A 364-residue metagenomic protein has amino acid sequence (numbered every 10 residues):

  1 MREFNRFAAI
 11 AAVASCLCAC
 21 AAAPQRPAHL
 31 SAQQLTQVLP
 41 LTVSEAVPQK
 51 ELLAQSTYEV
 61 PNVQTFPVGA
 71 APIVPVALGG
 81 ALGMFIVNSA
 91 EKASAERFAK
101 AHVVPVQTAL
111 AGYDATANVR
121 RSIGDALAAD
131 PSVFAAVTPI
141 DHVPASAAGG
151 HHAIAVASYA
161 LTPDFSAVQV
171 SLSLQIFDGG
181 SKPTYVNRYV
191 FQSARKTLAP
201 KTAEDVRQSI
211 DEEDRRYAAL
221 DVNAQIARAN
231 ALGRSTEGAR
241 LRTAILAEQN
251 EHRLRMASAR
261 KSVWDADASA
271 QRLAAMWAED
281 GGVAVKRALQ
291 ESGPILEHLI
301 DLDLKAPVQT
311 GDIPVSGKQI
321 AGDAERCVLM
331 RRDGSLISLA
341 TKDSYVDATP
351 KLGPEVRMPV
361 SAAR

Functional and structural regions predicted by a protein language model:
M1-A9: Bacterial N-terminal signal peptides that target proteins for export
C16-A19: C-terminal motif of bacterial Sec signal peptides marking the signal peptidase cleavage site
A21-A28, R195-R364: C-terminal/domain-edge helix-coil "capping" segments
A21-R121, M276-E279, L302-R364: A structural "domain/chain start" motif
T42-S44, H152-V156, S171-Q175: Soluble periplasmic/extracytoplasmic beta-strand elements of cell-envelope proteins
F134-V143, V308-D312: Surface-exposed patches in mature extracellular/periplasmic domains of secreted proteins
V137-P163: A short, hydrophobic beta-strand-centered structural micro-motif
T162-D205: Amphipathic beta-strand/beta-sheet edge segments enriched in Tyr/Trp
